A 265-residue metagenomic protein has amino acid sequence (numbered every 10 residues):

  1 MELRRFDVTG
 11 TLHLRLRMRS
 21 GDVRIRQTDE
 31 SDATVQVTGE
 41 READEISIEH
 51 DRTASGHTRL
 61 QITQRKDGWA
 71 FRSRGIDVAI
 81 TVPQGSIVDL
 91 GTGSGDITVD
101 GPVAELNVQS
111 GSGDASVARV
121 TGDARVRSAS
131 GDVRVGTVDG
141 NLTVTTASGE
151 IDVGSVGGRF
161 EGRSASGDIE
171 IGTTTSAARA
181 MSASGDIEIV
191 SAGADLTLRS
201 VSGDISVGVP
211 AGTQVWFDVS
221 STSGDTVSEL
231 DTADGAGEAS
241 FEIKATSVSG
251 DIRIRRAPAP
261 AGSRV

Functional and structural regions predicted by a protein language model:
M1-V265: Intrinsically disordered, low-complexity terminal regions
